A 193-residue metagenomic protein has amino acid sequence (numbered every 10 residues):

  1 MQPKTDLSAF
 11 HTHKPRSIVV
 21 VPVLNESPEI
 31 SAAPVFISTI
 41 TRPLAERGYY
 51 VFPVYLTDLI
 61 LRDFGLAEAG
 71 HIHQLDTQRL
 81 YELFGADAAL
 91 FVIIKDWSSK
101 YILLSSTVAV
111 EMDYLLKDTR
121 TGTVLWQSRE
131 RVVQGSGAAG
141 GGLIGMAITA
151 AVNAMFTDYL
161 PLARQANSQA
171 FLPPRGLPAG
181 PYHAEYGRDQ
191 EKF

Functional and structural regions predicted by a protein language model:
M1-R16, L83-F84, T119-F193: C-terminal/domain-edge helix-coil "capping" segments
T5, L75-T77, W97-S98: Short structured motifs
P15-S17, P22, S27-F91, T123 (+2 more regions): N-terminal segment of the mature soluble domain
A32, L104-S106: Short, surface-exposed helix-loop/turn micro-motifs enriched in polar/charged residues
I93-S98, R131: Generic short beta-strand segments
S99-L103: Extracytoplasmic/secreted cell-surface and envelope-processing proteins
V108-M112: Short, surface-exposed coil-to-beta transition loops
Y114-L116: Generic short beta-strand
